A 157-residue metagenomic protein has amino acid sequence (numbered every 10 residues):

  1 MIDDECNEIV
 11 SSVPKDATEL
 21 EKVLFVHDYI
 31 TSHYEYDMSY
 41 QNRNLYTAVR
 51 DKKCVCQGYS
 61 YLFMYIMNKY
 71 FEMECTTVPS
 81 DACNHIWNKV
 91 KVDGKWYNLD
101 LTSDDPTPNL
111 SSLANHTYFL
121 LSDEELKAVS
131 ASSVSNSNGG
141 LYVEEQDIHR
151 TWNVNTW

Functional and structural regions predicted by a protein language model:
M1-A48: Secondary-structure boundary elements
T31-H33, D37-Y40, D51-K52, D104 (+2 more regions): Repeated polar recognition positions within modular binding domains
A48-Q57: Periplasmic OmpA-like peptidoglycan-binding domain that tethers envelope proteins to the cell wall
G58-A128: Hydrophobic/aromatic-rich core segments of domains that either
S112-W157: Low-complexity, Gly/Ser/Thr/Pro-rich intrinsically disordered linker/tail segments
